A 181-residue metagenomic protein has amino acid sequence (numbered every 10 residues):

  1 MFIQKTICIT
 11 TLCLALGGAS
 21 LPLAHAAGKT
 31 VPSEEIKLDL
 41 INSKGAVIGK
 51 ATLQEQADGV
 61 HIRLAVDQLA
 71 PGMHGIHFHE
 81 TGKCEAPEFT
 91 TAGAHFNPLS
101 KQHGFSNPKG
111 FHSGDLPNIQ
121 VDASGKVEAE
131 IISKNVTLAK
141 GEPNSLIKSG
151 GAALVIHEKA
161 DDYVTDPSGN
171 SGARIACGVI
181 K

Functional and structural regions predicted by a protein language model:
M1-T11: Bacterial N-terminal signal peptides that target proteins for export
F2-I3, L21-M73, F78-K181: N-terminal leader/targeting pre-sequences
I9-A19: Bacterial N-terminal signal peptides
